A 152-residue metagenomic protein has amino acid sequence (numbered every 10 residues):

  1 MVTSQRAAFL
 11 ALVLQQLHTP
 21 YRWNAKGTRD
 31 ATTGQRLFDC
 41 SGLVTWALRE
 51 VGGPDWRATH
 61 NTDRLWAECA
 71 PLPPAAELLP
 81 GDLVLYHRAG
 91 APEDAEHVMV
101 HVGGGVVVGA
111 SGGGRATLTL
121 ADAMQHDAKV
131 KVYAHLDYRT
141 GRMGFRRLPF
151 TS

Functional and structural regions predicted by a protein language model:
M1-W56, L79, A89, E93-H97 (+2 more regions): N-terminal capping segments
W56-H60, V98-D127: Catalytic Cys-His active-site segments of thiol-dependent hydrolases/isopeptidases
H60-D63, S152: N-terminal compositionally biased, intrinsically disordered segments and leader/signal-like regions
L65-P74: Short alpha-helix capping/helix-loop boundary micro-motifs
P74-A76, G104: A short, structured loop/turn motif at beta-sheet edges
H126-L136: Surface-exposed intrinsically disordered loops and tails
